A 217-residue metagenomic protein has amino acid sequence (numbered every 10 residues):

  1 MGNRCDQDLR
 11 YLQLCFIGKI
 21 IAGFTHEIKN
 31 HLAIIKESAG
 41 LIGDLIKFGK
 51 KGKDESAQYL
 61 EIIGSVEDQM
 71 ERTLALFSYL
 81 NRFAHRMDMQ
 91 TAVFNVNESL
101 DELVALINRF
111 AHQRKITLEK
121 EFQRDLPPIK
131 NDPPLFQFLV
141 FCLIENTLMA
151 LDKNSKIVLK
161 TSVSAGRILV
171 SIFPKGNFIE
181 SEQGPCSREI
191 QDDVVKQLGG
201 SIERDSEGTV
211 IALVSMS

Functional and structural regions predicted by a protein language model:
M1-F16: Conserved signal-transmission helix
C15, K19-A33: Conserved phosphoacceptor histidine of two-component systems
G43-L45, E55-F110: Conserved DHp (HisKA) dimerization/phosphotransfer helix of two-component histidine kinases, i.e., the long coiled-coil
D101-T117, N146-M149: Conserved short alpha-helical segment within the C-terminal cytosolic histidine kinase catalytic core
T117-P127, S164: Conserved catalytic submotifs in the C-terminal HATPase_c
D132-V140: A residue-level detector for a conserved hydrophobic packing site within the catalytic ATP-binding domain
N154-R167, F173: Short beta-strand/loop element within the Bergerat-fold HATPase_c
I168-D192: Glycine-rich/acidic phosphate-handling loop/turn and adjacent ATP-lid/helix of nucleotide-binding kinase/ATPase domains
